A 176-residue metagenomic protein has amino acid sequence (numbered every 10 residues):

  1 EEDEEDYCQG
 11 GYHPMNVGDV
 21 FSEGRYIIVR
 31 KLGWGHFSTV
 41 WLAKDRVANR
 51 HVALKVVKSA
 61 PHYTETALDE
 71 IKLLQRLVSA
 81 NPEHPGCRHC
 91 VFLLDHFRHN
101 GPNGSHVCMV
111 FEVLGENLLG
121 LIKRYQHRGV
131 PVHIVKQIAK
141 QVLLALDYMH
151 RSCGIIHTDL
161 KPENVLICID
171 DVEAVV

Functional and structural regions predicted by a protein language model:
E1-F21: Juxta-kinase regulatory segment immediately upstream of eukaryotic protein kinase catalytic domains
E4, V57-G86: Conserved N-lobe beta3->alphaC-helix segment of eukaryotic protein kinase catalytic domains
V17-D19, I27, H36-K58: Glycine-rich ATP phosphate-binding loop
S22, G33, P85-H89: Flexible N-lobe loop architecture of eukaryotic-like protein kinase catalytic domains
L32, V57, V91-N100, L114: Residues forming the ATP-binding cleft of Hanks-type serine/threonine protein kinase domains
P82-V107: Short beta-strand micro-motifs within the conserved protein kinase catalytic domain, predominantly in the N-lobe
S105-C108, V113-A174: Conserved alphaE helix
